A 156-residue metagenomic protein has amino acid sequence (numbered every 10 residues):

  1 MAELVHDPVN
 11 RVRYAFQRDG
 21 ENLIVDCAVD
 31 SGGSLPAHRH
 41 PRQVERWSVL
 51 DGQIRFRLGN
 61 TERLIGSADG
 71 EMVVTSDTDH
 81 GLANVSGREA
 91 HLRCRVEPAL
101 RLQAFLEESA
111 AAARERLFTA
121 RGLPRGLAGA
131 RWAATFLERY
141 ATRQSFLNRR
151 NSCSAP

Functional and structural regions predicted by a protein language model:
E3-A37, Q43: A short glycine-rich, His/Asp/Glu-containing loop-to-beta-strand
R18-E21, R46, Q53, G59-D79: Short acidic-glycine-tyrosine-enriched beta hairpin
I24-A28, R46, R55, H91-R93: Beta-strand secondary-structure signal
A28-G32, G59, V85, R95-E97: Solvent-exposed residues in well-ordered beta-strands and their adjoining turns, especially edge/terminal strands
S76-F105: Ligand-binding loop in jelly-roll beta-barrel domains
E108-P156: Acidic/histidine-enriched, glycine/proline-rich intrinsically disordered or flexible terminal extensions
